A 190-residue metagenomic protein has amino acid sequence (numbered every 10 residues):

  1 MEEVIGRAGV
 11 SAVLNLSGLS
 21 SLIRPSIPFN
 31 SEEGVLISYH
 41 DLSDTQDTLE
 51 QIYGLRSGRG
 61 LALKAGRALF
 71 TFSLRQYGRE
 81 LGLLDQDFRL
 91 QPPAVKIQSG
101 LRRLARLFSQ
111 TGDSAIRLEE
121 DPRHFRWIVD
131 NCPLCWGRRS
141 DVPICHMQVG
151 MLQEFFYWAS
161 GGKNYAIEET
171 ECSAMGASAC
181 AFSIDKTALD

Functional and structural regions predicted by a protein language model:
M1-F125, P133-P143, S173-A179, A188-D190: N-terminal accessory segment detector
R102, D113, M151-Q153, E168: Residue-level detector of functional hotspots within protein domains
H146-K163: Active-site helix/loop of acyl-thioester processing domains in fatty-acid/polyketide metabolism, spanning hotdog-fold
G162-S173: Low-complexity, intrinsically disordered Gly/Pro/Thr-rich segments
S183-D185: Short, well-ordered beta-strand micro-motif
